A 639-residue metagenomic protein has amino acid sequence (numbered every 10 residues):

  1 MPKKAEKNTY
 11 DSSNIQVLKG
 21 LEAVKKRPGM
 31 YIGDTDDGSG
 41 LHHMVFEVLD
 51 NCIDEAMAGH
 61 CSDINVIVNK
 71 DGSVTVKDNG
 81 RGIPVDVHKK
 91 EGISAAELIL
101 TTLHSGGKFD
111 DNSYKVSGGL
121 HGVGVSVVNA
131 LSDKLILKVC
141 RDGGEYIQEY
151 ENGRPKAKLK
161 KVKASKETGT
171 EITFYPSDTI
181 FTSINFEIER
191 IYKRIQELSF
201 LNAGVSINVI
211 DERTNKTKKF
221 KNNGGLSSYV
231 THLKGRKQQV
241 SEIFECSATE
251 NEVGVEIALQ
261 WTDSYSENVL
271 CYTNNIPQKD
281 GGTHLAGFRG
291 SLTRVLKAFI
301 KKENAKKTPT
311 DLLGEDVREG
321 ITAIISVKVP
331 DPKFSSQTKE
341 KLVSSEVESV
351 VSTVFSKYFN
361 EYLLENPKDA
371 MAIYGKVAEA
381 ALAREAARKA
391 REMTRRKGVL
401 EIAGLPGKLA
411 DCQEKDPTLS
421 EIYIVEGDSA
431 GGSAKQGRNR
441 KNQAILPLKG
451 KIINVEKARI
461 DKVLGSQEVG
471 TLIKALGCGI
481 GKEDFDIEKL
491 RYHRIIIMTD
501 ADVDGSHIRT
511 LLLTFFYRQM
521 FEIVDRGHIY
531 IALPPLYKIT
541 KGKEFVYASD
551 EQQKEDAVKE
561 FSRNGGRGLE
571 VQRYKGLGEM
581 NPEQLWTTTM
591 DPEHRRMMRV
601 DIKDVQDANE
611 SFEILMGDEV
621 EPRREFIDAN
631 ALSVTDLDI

Functional and structural regions predicted by a protein language model:
M1-S13, L21, M44-F46, D54-A56 (+12 more regions): GHKL-family ATPase ATP-binding module
K26-V45: Conserved short strand/loop->alpha-helix "switch" segment adjacent to the catalytic nucleotide/phosphoryl-transfer site
Y31-T35, G107-G118: Glycine-rich ATP-lid/hinge loop adjacent to the conserved G-boxes
D37, D86-E91, H284, D461: Conserved, non-catalytic sequence blocks in retroelement Pol enzymes and Pol-derived host proteins
V85-G106: Short conserved segment of the HATPase_c
L382-E401, D416-E421, G432, Q436-R438 (+2 more regions): C-terminal interaction appendages of subunits in large macromolecular complexes
